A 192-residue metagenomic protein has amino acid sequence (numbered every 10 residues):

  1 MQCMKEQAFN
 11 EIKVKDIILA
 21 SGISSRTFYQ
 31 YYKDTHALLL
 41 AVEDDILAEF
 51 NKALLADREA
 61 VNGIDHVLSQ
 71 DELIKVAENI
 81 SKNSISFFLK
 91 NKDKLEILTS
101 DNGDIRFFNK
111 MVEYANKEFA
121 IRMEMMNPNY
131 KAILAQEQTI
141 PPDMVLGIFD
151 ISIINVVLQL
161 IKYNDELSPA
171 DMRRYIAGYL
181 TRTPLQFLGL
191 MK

Functional and structural regions predicted by a protein language model:
M1, K5, N10-V14, L19-G22 (+3 more regions): An amphipathic alpha-helix adjacent to DNA-recognition modules
E6-F9, D104, I140, V157-Y163: Cytosolic nucleotide-binding catalytic cores of signal-transduction proteins
K13, E96-L98, P169: Short, hydrophobic secondary-structure boundary micro-motifs
I18-L39, F87-K90, K94, N109 (+3 more regions): Basic/polar phosphate-binding segments, predominantly the helix-turn-helix DNA-binding elements of transcriptional
L55-N91: Hydrophobic alpha-helical connector segments
D57-D65, K92-T99, Y130, L160-N164 (+2 more regions): Secondary-structure edge/capping motif, primarily at the C-terminal ends of alpha-helices and the immediately following
N102-A132, I140-N155, L185: Amphipathic alpha-helical packing segments from all-alpha helical-bundle domains
E124, P128, D143, D150-K192: C-terminal peripheral helix-coil segments that are non-catalytic and often amphipathic
